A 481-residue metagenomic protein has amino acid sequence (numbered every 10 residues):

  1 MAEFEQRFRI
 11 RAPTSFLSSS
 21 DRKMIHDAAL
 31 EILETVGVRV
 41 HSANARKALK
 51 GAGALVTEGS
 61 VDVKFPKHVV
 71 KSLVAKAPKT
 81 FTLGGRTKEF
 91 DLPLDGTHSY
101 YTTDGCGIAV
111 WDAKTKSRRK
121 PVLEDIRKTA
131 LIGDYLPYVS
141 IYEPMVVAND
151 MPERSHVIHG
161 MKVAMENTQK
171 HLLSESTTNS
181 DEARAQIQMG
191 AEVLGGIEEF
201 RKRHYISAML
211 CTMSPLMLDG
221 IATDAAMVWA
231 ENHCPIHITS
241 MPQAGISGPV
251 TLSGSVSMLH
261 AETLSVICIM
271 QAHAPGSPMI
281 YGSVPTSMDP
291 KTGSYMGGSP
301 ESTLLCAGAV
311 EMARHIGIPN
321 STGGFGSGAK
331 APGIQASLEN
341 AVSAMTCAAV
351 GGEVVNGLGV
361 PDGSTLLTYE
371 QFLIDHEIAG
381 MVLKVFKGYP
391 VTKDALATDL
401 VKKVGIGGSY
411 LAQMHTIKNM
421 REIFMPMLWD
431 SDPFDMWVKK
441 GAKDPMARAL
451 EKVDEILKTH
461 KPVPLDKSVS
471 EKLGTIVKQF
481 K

Functional and structural regions predicted by a protein language model:
A2-F4, S15-A28, V36, H41-A48 (+1 more regions): Catalytic-core signal marking the mid-to-C-terminal active-site face
F4, D21-R22, L30, P93-K114 (+1 more regions): N-terminal small/glycine-rich loop or linker at the start of catalytic domains across soluble metabolic enzymes
F4-R9, K50-T57, Y205, Q243-A244 (+5 more regions): Short acidic (Asp/Glu) and glycine-rich catalytic loops that position anionic groups and cofactors
I10-T14, T292-G297, F325-P332, V360-Q371: Short beta-alpha connecting loops at secondary-structure transitions that line or flank enzyme active sites
A28, I32-R39, A52, L73-T80 (+14 more regions): Change "in soluble alpha/beta enzymes" to "in soluble alpha/beta proteins
R39-R46, G59-S60, S140, F200-R203 (+6 more regions): Flexible, glycine/charged-enriched surface loops at secondary-structure junctions
N44-T115: Glycine-rich, N-terminal phosphate-binding loop and its surrounding beta-alpha-beta segment
K120-A349, E353: Helix-rich catalytic cores of soluble enzyme domains
